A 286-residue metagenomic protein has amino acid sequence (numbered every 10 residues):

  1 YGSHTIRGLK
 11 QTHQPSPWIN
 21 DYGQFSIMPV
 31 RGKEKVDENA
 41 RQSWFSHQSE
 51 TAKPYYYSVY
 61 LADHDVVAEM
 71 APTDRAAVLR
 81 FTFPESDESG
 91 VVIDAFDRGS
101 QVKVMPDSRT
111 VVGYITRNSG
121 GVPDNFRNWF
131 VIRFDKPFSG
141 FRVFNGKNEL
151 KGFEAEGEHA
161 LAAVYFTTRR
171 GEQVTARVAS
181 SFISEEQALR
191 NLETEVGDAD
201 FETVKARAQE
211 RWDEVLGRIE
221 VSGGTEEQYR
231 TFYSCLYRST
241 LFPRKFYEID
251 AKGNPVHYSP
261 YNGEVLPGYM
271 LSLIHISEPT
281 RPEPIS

Functional and structural regions predicted by a protein language model:
Y1-L273, S277: Accessory carbohydrate-recognition regions in carbohydrate-active enzymes
I274-S286: Single conserved hydrophobic/aromatic residue that forms the stacking wall/gate of nucleotide- or nucleobase-binding
